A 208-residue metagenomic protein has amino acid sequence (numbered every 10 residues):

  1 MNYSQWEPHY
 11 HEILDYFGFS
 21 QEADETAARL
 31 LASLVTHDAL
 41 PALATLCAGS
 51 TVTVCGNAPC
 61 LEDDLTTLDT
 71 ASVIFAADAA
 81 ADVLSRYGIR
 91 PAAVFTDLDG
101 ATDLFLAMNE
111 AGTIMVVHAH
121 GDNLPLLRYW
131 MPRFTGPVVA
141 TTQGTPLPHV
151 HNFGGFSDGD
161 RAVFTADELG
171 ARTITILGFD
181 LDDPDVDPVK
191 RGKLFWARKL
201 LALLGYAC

Functional and structural regions predicted by a protein language model:
M1-V52, E62-D64, F179, P184-C208: N-terminal donor/sugar-recognition subdomains of glycan-related enzymes, prototypically the membrane-proximal stem
L34-H37, A44-L46, S72-V73, A79-A171: Acidic/Gly/His-enriched mid-domain segments of enzyme catalytic cores or analogous surface patches that mediate
T51-A58, V73-F75: Short, hydrophobic/glycine-enriched beta-strand segments
V54-G56, H118, T141, I176-G178: Short beta-strand segments
A58-D69: Short, contiguous, helix-prone interaction/anchoring segments in small proteins
P59-L61, A81-D82, D158, L181: Short, flexible micro-motifs
D78-A79, G192: Short beta->alpha linker loops
R90-P91, L169-D187: Glycine-rich phosphate/pyrophosphate-binding loops and their adjacent beta-strand/loop elements at enzyme active sites
